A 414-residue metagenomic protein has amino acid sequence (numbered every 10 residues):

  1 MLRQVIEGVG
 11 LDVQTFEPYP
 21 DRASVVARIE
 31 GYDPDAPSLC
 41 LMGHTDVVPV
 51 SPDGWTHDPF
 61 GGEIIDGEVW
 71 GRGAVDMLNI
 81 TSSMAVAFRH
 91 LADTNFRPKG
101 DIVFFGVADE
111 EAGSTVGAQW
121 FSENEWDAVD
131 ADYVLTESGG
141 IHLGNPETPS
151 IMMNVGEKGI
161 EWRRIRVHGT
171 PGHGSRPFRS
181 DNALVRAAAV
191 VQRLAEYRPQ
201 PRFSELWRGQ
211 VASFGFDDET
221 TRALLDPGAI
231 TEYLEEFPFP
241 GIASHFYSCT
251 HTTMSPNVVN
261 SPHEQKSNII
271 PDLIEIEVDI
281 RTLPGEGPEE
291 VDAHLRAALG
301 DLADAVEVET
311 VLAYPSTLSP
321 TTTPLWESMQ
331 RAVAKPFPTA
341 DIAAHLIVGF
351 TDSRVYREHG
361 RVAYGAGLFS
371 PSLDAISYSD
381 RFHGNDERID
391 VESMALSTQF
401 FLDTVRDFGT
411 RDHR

Functional and structural regions predicted by a protein language model:
M1-P52, L273-E277, P288-D292, L396: N-terminal helical capping/dimerization or prosegment-like subdomains of hydrolases acting on amide or phosphate bonds
P34-A36, V48, H142-G144, Q200-E264 (+4 more regions): An extended, acidic, His-containing surface patch that forms the Zn2+-binding/catalytic region of metallohydrolases
D35-G106: Active-site metal-coordination/substrate-binding segment of hydrolases, especially metallo-dependent peptidases
L41, D181, V291-L299: Short amphipathic alpha-helices in soluble, non-transmembrane regions that often serve as interface/regulatory elements
T45-D46, L194-R198, R296-D304: A common structural junction motif
K99-D181: Histidine/acidic-residue-rich, glycine-tolerant segments that coordinate divalent metal ions
I151-V155, H263-N268: Short beta-strand/turn micro-motifs at beta-sheet edges
